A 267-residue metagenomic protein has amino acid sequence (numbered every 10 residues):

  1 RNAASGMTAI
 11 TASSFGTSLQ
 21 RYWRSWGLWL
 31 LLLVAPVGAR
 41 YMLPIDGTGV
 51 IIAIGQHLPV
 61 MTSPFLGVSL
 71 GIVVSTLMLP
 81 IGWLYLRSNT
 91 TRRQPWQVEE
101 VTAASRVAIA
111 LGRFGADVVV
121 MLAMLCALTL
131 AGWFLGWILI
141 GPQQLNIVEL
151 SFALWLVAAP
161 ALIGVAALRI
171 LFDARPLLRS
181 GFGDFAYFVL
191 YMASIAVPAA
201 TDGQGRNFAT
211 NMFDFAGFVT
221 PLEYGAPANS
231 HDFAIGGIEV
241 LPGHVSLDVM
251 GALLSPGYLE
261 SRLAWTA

Functional and structural regions predicted by a protein language model:
R1-T91, G236-A267: Hydrophobic alpha-helical transmembrane segments
G6-Q20, S88-E99, I163-N211: Cytoplasmic juxtamembrane interface segments
R21-W23, T102, P142-I147: Helix-boundary and loop/linker segments of multi-pass membrane transporters
A35-A39, D117, F188-M192: Residue-level recognition of pore/gate-forming positions within transmembrane alpha-helices of multi-pass
A39-L84, S88, L111-G181: Secretory targeting signals
D46-V60, S180-A267: Terminal transmembrane helical anchor/hairpin motif
V98-A108: Short helix-to-coil transition segments within interhelical loops that connect adjacent transmembrane helices
